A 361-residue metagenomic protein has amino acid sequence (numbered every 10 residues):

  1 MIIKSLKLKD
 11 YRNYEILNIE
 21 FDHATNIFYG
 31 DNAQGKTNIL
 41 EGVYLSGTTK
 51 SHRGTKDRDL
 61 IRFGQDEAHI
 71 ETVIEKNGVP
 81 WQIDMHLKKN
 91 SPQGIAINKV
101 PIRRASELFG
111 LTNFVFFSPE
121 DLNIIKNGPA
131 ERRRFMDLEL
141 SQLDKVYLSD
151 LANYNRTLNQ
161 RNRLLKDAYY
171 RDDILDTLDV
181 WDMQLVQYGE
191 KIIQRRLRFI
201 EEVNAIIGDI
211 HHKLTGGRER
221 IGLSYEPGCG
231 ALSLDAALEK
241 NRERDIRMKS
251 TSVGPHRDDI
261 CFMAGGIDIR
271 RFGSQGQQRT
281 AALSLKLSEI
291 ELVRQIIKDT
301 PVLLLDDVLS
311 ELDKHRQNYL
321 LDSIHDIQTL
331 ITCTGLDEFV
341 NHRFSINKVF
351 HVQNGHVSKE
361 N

Functional and structural regions predicted by a protein language model:
M1-D31, D172-V302, E311, H315 (+4 more regions): Conserved NTPase motor "head" modules and their coupling/switch loops across ABC/AAA+ ATPases, GTPases, and GHKL ATPases
G35-K36: Conserved lysine of the Walker
Y44: Helix-to-loop junction immediately C-terminal to a conserved catalytic motif
G47-I125, P129-E131, L140-L143, Y147 (+2 more regions): Nucleotide-state sensing region of NTPase/ATPase domains
T72, Q328-G335: Structural recognition of the conserved hydrophobic beta-strand(s) that form the central parallel beta-sheet of P-loop
N123-I124, A130-R171, D176-D179, M183 (+1 more regions): Long, charged N-terminal accessory/stalk domains
D306-V308: Walker B catalytic acidic pair
